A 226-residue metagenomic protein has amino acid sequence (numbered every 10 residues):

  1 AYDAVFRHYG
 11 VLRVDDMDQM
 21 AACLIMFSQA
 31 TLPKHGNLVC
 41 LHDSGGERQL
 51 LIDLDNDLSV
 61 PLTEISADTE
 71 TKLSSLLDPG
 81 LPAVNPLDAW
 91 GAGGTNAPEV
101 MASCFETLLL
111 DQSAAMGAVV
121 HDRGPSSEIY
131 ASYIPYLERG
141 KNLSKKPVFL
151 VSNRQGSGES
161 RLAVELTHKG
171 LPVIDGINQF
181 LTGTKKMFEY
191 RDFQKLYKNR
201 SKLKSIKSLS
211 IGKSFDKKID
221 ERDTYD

Functional and structural regions predicted by a protein language model:
A1-H8, R161: N-terminal alpha/beta PP-like core and its mobile active-site loop of ThDP/TPP-dependent enzymes
F6-L32, V173-I206: A charged, well-structured terminal subsegment
L12, K145-F149, P172: Proline-centered loop/turn at the N-terminus of a beta-strand
K34-A114, V119-R123: Short glycine-cluster motifs
G124-E128, Q155-S157: Short, small-residue-enriched loops and turns at beta-alpha junctions that line or gate enzyme active sites
Y130-L137: Charged helix-capping and loop-helix junction motifs
S152-K169: Glycine-rich, charge-decorated loop segments at or immediately adjacent to ligand/cofactor-binding or catalytic sites
K198-D226: N-terminal beta-alpha lobe that positions the nucleotide/phosphoryl donor in ATP/NTP-coupled carboxylate activation
